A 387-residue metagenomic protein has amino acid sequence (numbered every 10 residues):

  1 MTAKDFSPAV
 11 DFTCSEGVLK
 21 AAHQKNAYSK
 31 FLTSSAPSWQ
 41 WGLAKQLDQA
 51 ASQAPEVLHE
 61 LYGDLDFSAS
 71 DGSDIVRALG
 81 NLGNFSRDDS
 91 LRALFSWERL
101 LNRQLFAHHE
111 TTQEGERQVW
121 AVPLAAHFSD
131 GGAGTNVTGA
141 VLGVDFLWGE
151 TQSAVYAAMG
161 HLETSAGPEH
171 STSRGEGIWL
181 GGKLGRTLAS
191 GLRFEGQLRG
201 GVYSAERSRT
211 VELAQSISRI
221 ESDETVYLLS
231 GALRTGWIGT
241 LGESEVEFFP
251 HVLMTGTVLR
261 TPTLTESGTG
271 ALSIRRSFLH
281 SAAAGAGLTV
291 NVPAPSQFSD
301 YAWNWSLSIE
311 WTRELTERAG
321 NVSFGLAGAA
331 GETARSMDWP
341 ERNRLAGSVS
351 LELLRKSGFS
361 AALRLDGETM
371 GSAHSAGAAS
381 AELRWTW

Functional and structural regions predicted by a protein language model:
M1-A78: Extracellular/surface-exposed low-complexity segments
Q53-E247, M254, W339, S350 (+1 more regions): Outer membrane beta-barrel translocator domains of Type V secretion systems
S129, A140, E150, S190 (+9 more regions): Membrane-insertion modules used to breach or fuse lipid bilayers
A133, T164-S173, S204-T225, V258-A282 (+1 more regions): Solvent-exposed, glycine/polar-rich loop segments of beta-barrel outer-membrane systems
L147-G149, T240-S244, G268-G270, N291-S299 (+1 more regions): Short strand-coil-strand connectors
G181, I274-W387: Outer membrane beta-barrel transmembrane domains
V252-L253, S308: A glycine-rich phosphate-binding loop feature that marks nucleotide/adenosyl-phosphate handling sites
